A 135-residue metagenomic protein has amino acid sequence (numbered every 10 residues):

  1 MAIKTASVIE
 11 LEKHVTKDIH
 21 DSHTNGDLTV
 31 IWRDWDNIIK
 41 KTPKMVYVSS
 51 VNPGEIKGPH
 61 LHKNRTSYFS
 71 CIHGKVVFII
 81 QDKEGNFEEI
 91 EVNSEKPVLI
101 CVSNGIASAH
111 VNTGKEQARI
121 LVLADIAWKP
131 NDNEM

Functional and structural regions predicted by a protein language model:
M1-L99, T113-M135: Non-catalytic, conserved peripheral segments adjacent to functional cores
G105-I106: Alpha-helix/helix-capping structural signal
A109: Short alpha-helical functional segments enriched in proximate histidine and acidic residues
